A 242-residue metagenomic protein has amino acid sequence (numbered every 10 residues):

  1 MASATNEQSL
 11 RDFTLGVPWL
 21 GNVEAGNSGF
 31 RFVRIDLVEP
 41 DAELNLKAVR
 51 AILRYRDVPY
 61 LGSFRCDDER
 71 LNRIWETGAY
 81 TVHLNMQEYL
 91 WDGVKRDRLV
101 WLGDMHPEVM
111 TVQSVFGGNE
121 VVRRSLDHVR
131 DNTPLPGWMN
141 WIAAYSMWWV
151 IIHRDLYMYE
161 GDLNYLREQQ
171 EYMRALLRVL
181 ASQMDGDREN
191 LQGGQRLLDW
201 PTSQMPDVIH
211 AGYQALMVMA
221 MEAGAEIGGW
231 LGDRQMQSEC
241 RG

Functional and structural regions predicted by a protein language model:
M1-E88, D104, E120-V122, N164: Extracellular/oxidizing-compartment recognition motifs
A2, S9-R11, L15-E24, N132-W148 (+3 more regions): The feature captures the catalytic groove of carbohydrate-active enzymes
R31-R34, W75, A79, V109 (+6 more regions): Short, well-ordered alpha-helical packing segments
V33-V38, R98, L102-R124, H153-Q169 (+1 more regions): Alpha-helical support elements that line or immediately flank enzyme active sites and cofactor-binding pockets
A42-E43, L53, V58-L61, R65 (+4 more regions): Acidic, mature catalytic/reactive cores of soluble proteins
W75, A79-Y89, F116-G137, Q169-E189 (+1 more regions): Long, well-ordered core segments of solenoidal/helical folds
Y89-D97, N140-W141, G193: Short coil/turn segments at secondary-structure boundaries
Y89-K95, H106, P201-S203: Flexible glycine/proline-enriched surface loops and loop-helix/loop-strand junctions
